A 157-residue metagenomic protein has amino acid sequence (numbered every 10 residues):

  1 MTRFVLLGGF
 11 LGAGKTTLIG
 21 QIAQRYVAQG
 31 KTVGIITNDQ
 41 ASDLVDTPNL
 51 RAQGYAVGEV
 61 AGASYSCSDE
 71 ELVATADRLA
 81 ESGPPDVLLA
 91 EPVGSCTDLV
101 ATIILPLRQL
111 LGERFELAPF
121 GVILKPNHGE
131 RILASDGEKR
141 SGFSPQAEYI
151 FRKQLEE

Functional and structural regions predicted by a protein language model:
T2-G8, A13, T17-Y149: Nucleotide-state-sensitive switch-loop elements of NTP-binding domains
Y149-E157: Contiguous mid-protein beta-loop-alpha structural module that forms a pocket-lining wall or clamp of enzyme active
